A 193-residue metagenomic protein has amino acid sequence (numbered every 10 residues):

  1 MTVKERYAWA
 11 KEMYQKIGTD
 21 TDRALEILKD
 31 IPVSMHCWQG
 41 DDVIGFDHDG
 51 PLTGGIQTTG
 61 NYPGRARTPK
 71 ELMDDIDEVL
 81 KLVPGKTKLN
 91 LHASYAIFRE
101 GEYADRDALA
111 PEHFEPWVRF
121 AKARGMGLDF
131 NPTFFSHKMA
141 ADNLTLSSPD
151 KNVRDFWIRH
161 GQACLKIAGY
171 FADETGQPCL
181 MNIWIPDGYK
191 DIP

Functional and structural regions predicted by a protein language model:
M1-P149, F156, K166, D173: Alpha/beta catalytic barrel-like cores
S148-D155, G188-P193: Surface-exposed cleft-lining segments at the edges of enzyme active sites
A163: Catalytic core of nucleotide-activated saccharide and alditol-phosphate transferases
K166-I192: Active-site groove signature of glycoside hydrolases
